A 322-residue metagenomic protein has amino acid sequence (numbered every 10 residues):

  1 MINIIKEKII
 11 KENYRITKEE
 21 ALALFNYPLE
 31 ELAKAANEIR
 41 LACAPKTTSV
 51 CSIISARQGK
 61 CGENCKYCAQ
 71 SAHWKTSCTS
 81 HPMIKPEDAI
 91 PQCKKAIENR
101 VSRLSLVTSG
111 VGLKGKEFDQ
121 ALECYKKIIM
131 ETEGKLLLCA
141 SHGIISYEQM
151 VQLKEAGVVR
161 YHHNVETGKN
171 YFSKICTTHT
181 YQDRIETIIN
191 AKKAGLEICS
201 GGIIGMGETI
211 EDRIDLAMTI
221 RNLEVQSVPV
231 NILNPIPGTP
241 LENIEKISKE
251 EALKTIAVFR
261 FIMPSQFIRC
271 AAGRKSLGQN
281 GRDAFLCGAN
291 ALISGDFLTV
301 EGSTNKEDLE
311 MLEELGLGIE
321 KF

Functional and structural regions predicted by a protein language model:
M1-E63, Y67: Flexible, acidic/Gly-rich N-terminal and inter-domain linker regions that tether and position cofactor-handling modules
M1-P28, I97, R221-F322: Auxiliary Fe-S-binding modules of radical SAM enzymes
N13, A36, C65, H163 (+4 more regions): Conserved, mostly hydrophobic/aromatic
R40, A44-I53, K60-G62, K66-S77 (+5 more regions): Mobile, glycine- and charge-enriched loop segments and immediately flanking short secondary-structure elements within
H73-Q92, A96-I188, E197-G201, Q226-N231: Core AdoMet radical
G110-K114, T187-E211, V230-E245, Q266-S276: Conserved strand-turn element in the central/C-terminal portion of the radical SAM core barrel that lines
D119-L122, I175-T180, I214-A217, L223 (+2 more regions): Short low-complexity, flexible loop/linker segments enriched in glycine and/or proline with clustered acidic
I145-K154, M206-T219, K275-C287: Catalytic cores of alpha/beta
